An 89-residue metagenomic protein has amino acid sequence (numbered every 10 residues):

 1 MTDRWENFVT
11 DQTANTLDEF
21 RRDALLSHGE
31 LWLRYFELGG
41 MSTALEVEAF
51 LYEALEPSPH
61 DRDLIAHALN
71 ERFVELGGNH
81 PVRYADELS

Functional and structural regions predicted by a protein language model:
R4-W32: N-terminal acidic leader/helix
R22, F36-L38, A54-E56: Short helix-capping/hinge SLiMs at alpha-helix to coil transitions
H28-A44: Short alpha-helical DNA-recognition segment
A44-E56: Recognition helix of helix-turn-helix/homeodomain-like DNA-binding domains that insert into the DNA major groove
D61-L76: DNA major-groove recognition helix of helix-turn-helix/homeodomain DNA-binding modules
V74-S89: Short, charged, intrinsically disordered terminal tails
